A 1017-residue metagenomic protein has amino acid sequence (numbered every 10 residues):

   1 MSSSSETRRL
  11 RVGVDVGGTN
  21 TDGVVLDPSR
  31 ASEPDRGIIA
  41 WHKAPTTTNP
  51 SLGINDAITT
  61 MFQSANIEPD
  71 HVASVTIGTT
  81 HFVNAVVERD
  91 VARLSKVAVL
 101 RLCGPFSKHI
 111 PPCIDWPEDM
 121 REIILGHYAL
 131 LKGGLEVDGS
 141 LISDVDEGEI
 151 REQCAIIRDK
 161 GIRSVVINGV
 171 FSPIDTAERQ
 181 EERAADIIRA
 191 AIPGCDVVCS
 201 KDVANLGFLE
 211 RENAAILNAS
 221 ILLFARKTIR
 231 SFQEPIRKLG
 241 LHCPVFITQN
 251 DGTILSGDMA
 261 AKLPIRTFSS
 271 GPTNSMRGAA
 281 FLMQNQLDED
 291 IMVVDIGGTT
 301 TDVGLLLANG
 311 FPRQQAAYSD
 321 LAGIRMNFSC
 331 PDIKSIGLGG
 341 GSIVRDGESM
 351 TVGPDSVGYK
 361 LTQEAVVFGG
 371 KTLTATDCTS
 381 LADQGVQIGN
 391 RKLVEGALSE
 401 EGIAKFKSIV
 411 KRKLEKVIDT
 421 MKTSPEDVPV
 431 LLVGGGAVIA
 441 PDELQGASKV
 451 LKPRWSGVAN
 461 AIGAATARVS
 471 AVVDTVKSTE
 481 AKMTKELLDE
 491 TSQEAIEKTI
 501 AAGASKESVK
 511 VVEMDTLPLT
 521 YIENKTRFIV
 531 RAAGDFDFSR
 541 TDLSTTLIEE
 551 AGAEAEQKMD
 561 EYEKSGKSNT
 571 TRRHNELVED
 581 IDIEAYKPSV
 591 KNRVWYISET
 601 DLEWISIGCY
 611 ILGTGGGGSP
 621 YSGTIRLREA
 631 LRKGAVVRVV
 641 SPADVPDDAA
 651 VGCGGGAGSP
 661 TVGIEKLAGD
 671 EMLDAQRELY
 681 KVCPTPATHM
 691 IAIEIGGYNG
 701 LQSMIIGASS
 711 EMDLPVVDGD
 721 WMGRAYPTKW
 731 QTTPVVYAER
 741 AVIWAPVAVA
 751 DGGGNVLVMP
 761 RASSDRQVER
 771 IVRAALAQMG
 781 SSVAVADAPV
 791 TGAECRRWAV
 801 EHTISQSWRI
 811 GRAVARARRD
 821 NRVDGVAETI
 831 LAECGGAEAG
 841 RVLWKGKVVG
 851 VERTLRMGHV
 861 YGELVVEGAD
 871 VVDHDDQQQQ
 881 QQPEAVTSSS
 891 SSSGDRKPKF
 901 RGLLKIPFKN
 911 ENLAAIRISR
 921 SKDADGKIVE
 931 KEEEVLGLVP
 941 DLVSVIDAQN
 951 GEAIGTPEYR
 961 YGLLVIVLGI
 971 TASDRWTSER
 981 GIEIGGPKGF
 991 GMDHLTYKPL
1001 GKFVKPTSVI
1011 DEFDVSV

Functional and structural regions predicted by a protein language model:
S2-I611, G617-D674, G696-Q702, W721-M722 (+10 more regions): N-terminally biased helix-coil "hinge/interface" segments that flank
N213-A215, P686-I691: Short acidic, glycine/Ser/Thr-rich loop/turn "cap" segments at secondary-structure junctions
G271, Y521-E523, M690, G955-R960: Short, surface-exposed loop and linker segments with low hydrophobicity and enrichment for Pro/Ser/Thr
L673-P684: Helix-rich "cap/lid" substructures immediately adjacent to catalytic or cofactor-binding pockets
A692-S710: Internal, conserved structured core segments that host functional sites
D713-V716: Conserved nucleotide-sugar donor-interacting segment of glycosyltransferase catalytic cores, predominantly GT-B
G836-D876, P883-V1017: ATP/nucleoside-binding phosphotransfer catalytic cores, i.e., glycine-rich phosphate-binding loops
